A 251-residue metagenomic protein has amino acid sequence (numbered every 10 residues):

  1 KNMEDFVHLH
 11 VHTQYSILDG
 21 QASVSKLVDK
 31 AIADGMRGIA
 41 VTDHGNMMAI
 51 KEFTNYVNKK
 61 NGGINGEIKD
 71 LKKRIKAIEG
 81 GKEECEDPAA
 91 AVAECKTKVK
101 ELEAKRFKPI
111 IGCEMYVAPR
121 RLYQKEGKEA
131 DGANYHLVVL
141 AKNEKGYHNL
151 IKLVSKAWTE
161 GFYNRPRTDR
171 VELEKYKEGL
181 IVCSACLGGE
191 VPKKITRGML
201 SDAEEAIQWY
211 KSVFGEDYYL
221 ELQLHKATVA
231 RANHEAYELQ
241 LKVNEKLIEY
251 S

Functional and structural regions predicted by a protein language model:
K1-S251: Phosphodiester-processing cores and adjacent nucleic acid-binding clamps
